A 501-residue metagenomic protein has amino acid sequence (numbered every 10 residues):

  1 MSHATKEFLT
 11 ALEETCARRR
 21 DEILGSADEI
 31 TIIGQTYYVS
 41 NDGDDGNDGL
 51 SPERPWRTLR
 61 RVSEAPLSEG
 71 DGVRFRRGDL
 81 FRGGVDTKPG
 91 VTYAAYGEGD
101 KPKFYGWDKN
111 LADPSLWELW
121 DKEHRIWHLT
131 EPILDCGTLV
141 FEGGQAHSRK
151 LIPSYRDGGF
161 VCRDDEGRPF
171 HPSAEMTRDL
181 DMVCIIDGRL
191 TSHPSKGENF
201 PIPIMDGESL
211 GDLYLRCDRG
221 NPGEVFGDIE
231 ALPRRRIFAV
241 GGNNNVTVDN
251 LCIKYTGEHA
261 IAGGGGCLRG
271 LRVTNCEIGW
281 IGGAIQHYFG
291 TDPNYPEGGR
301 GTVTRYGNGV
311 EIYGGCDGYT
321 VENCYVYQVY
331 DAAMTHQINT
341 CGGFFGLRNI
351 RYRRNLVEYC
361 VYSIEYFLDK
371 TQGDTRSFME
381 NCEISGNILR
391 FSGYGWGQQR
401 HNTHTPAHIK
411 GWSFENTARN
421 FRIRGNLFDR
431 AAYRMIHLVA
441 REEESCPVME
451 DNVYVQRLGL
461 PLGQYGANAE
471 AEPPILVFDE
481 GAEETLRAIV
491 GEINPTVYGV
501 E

Functional and structural regions predicted by a protein language model:
M1-T5, L9, V357, I475 (+1 more regions): Intrinsic-disorder-associated interaction segments
S2-C267, G279-V303, I312, G491-V500: Extracellular polysaccharide-degrading/modifying enzymes targeting complex plant/algal/animal polysaccharides
S40-N47, G70, G99, A112 (+22 more regions): Intrinsic-disorder/low-complexity regions
F81-A94, G99, R354-L356, G373-V500: Predominantly extracellular beta-rich ligand-binding scaffolds that present long acidic/polar faces for carbohydrate
L111-I126, K196-I202, A231-F238, T256-G265 (+6 more regions): Extracellular beta-strand/beta-solenoid scaffold signature
N244-Y255, L268-G301, Y306-E311, C316-Q337 (+5 more regions): Right-handed parallel beta-helix
